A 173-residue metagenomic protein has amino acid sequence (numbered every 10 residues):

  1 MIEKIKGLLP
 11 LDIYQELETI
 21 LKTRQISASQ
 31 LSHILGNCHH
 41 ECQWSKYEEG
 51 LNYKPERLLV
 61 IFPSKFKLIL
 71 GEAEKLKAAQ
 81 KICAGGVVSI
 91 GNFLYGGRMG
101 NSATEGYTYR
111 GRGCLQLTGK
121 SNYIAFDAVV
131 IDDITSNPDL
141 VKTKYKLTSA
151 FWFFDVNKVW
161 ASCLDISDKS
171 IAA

Functional and structural regions predicted by a protein language model:
M1-L140, K144-A173: Cell-wall polysaccharide-cleaving catalytic domain and substrate-binding groove, primarily in peptidoglycan/chitin
